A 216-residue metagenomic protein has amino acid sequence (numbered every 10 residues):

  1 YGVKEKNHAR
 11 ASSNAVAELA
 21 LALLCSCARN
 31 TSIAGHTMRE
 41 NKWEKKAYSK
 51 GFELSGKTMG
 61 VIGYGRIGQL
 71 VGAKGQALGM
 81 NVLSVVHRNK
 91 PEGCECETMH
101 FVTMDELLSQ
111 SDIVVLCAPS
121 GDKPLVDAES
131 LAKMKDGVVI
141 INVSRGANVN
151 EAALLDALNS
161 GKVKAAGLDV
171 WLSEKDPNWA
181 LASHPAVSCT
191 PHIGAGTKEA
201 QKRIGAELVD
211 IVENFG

Functional and structural regions predicted by a protein language model:
G2-S12, V86, S144, P191-H192: Short beta->alpha connector loops at strand-helix junctions that form conserved, small/polar/Pro-enriched
V3, M99, V138, A186-S188: Short, conserved active-site loop motifs that form the nucleotide-linked donor/cofactor pocket
K4-T58, A73: Phosphate-binding beta-alpha-beta segment of Rossmann-like dinucleotide-binding domains, i.e., the NAD(P)
Y64-G65: Glycine-rich Rossmann-fold phosphate-binding loop(s) that bind the pyrophosphate of adenine dinucleotide cofactors
G68-Q69: N-terminal Rossmann-fold NAD(P) dinucleotide-binding loop
R88-W179, G196: Rossmann-like adenosine-cofactor binding region
V170, E174-N178, S183-G216: Adenosine-phosphate binding glycine-rich loop
